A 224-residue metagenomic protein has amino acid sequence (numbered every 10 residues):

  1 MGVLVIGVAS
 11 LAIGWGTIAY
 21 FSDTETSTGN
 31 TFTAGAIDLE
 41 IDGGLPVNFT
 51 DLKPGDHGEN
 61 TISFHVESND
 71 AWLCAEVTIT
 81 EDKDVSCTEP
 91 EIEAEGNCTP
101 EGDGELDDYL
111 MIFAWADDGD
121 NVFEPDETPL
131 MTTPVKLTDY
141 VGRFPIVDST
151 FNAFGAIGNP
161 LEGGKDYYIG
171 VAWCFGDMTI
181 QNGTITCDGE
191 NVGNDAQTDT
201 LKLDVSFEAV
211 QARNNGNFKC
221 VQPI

Functional and structural regions predicted by a protein language model:
V3-L4, S10-I13, Y20-I224: Surface-exposed, hydrophilic segments of mature proteins
